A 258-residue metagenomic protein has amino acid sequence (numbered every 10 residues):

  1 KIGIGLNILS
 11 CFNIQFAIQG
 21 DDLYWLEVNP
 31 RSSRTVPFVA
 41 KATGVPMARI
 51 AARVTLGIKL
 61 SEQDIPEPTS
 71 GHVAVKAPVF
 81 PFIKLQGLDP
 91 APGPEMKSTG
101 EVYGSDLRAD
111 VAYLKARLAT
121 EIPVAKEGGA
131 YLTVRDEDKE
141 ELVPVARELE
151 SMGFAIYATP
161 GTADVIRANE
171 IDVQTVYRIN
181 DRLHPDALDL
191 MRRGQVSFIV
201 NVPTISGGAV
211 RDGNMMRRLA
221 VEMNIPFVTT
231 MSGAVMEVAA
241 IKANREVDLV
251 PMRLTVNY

Functional and structural regions predicted by a protein language model:
K1-I4, L26, Y113-L114, R147 (+4 more regions): Solvent-exposed alpha-helical segments within well-ordered globular domains of core cellular machineries
K1-K126: ATP-dependent carboxylate activation and anion-phosphoryl transfer catalytic cores that bind Mg-ATP to form
F16-I18, E27-P30, A77-V79, D106-L107 (+5 more regions): Active-site proximal loops enriched in glycine and acidic residues that flank catalytic Cys/His/Asp and coordinate
A42, P46, I50, K97 (+10 more regions): Conserved active-site and cofactor/substrate-binding residues in soluble primary-metabolism enzymes
A42, R117-T120, P144-S151, D172 (+2 more regions): Short, solvent-exposed amphipathic alpha-helical segments in soluble enzyme and RNA/protein-processing domains
E95-T99, E150, A220-V221: Short glycine-enriched loop/turn motifs at secondary-structure junctions
A125-F198, V202-G208: Conserved structured catalytic cores and adjacent interaction surfaces of nucleotide-binding/hydrolyzing enzymes
R178-N180, H184-Y258: Peripheral docking tails and interdomain loops at the edges of cofactor- or intermediate-handling domains
